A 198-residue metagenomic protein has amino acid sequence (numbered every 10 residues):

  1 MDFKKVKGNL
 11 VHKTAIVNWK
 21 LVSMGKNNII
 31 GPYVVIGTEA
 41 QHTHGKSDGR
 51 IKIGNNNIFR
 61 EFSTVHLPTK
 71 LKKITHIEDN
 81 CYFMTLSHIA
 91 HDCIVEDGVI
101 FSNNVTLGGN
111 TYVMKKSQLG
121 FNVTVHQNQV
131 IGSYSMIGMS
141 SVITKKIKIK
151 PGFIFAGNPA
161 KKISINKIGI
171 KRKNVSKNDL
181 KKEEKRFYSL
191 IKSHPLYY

Functional and structural regions predicted by a protein language model:
M1-K7, I29-I53, I58-T64, P68 (+3 more regions): Glycine-rich hexapeptide-repeat left-handed beta-helix
H12-I16, G31: Conserved CoA-thioester-binding segment of acyl-CoA-metabolizing enzymes
